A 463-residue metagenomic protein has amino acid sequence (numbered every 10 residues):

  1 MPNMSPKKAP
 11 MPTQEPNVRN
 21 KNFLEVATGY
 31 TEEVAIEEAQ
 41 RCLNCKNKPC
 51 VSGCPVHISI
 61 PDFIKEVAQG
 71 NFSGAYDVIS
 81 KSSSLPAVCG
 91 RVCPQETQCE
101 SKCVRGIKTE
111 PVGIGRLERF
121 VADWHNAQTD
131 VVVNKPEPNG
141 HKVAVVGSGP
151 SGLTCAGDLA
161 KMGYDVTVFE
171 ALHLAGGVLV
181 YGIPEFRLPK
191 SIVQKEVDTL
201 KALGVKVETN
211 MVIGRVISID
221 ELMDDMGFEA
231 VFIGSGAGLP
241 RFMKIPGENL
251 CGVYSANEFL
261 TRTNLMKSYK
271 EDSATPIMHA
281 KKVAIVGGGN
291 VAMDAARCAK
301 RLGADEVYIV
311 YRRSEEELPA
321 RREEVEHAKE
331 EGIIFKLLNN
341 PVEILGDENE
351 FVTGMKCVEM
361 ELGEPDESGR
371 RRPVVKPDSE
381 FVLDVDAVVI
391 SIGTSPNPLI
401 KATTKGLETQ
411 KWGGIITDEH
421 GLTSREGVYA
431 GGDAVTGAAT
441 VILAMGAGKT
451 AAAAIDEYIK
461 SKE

Functional and structural regions predicted by a protein language model:
R19-E37, S59-R91, K108-K135, T263-N264: Ferredoxin-type iron-sulfur electron-transfer modules in oxidoreductases and energy-metabolism complexes
Q40-S59, S84-I107: Local cysteine-cluster metal-coordination motifs and their immediate loop/turn environment, predominantly Fe-S cluster
V121-E137, K195-R215, P240-L302, T409-H420 (+1 more regions): Glycine-rich dinucleotide-binding loop and its adjacent helix/turn
E137, K142-V146, Q194-I245, E343-V352 (+4 more regions): Feature captures the FAD/FMN-dependent oxidoreductase FAD-binding
H141-T167, A292-K300: N-terminal Rossmann-like FAD-binding beta1-loop-alpha1 element of flavoenzymes
D165-V168, L172-A202, K206-E208, A296-E343 (+1 more regions): Rossmann-like dinucleotide-binding cores of NAD(P)H-dependent redox enzymes
N249-A280, P365-A438: FAD-site-proximal beta/loop scaffold in flavoenzymes
A434-K462: A conserved FAD-binding loop/helix module that cradles the flavin
